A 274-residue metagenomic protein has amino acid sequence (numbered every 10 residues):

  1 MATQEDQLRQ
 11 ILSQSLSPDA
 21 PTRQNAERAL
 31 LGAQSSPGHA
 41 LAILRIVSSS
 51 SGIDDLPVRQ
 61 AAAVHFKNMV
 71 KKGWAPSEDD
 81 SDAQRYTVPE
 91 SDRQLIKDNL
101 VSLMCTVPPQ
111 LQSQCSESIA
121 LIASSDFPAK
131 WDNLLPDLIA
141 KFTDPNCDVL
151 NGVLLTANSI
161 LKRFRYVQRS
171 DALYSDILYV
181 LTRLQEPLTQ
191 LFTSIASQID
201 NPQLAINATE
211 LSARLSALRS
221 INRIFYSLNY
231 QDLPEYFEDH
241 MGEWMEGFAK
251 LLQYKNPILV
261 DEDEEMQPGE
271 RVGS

Functional and structural regions predicted by a protein language model:
M1-S274: Karyopherin-beta/Importin-beta family HEAT-repeat alpha-solenoid scaffold
